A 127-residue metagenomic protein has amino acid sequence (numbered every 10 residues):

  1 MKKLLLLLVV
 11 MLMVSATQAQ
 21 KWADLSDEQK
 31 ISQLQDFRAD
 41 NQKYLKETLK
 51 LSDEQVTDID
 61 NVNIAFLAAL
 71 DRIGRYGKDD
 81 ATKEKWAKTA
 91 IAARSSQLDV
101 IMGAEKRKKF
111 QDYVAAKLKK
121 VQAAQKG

Functional and structural regions predicted by a protein language model:
M1-S26: Bacterial Sec-dependent N-terminal signal peptides
Q20-G127: Charge-rich (acidic/polar
